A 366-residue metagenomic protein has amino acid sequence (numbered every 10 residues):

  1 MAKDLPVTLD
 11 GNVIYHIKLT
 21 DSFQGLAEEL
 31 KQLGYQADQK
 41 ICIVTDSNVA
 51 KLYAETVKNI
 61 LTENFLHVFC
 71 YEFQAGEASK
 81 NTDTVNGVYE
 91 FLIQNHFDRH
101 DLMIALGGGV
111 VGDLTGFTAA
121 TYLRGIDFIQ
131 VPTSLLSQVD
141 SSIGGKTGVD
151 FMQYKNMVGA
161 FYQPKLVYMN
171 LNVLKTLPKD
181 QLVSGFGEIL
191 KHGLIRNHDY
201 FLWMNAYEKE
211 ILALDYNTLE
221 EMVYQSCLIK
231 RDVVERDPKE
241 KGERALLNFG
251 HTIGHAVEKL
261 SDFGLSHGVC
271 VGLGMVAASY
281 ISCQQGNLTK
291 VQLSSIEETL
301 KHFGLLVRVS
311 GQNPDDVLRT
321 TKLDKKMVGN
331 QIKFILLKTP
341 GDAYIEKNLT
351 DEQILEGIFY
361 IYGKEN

Functional and structural regions predicted by a protein language model:
M1-D101: ATP/NTP phosphate-donor binding region
K3-L5, I189, L288-N366: C-terminal charged capping/lid subdomain of soluble metabolic enzymes
Y89-L106, T115-Q130: Non-catalytic interfacial helical region
H96-D98, T121-Y122, D150-F151, V158-Y162 (+3 more regions): Solvent-exposed alpha-helices and their adjacent loops that cap or buttress functional pockets in soluble metabolic
V110-F117, Q138-V139, A256: Short glycine/serine/threonine-rich phosphate/pyrophosphate-binding segments that cradle anionic phosphate groups
F117-E210: A glycine/threonine-rich phosphate-anchoring loop and its flanking beta-alpha core in nucleotide/phosphate-binding
L202, Y207-D315: Active-site segments that bind and position negatively charged phosphate/pyrophosphate groups
